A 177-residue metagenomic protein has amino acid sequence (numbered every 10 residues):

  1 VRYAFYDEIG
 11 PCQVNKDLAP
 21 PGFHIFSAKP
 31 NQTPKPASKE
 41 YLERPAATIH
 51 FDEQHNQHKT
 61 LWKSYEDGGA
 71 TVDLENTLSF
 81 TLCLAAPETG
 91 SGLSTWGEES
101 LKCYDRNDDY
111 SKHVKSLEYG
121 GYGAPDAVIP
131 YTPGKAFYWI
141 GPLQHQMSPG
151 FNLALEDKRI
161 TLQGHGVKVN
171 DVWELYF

Functional and structural regions predicted by a protein language model:
V1-F26: Hydrophobic alpha-helical segments and helix pairs
A28, A85-P87, S100-L101, L143-H145 (+1 more regions): Short, solvent-exposed loop/turn segments at secondary-structure junctions
Q32-P130, E174: Catalytic core of non-heme Fe(II) oxygenases with the double-stranded beta-helix
L78-T81, A154-V172: A short hydrophobic beta-strand segment most commonly corresponding to one strand of the jelly-roll/cupin
G97-E99, F151, G166: A short beta-strand motif that forms part of the nucleic acid-binding face of small beta-barrel RNA-binding folds
I129-H145: Conserved metal-binding segment of the jelly-roll/cupin
Q144-L153: Short beta-strand His + acidic residue motifs that chelate non-heme Fe in jelly-roll/DSBH and cupin folds
